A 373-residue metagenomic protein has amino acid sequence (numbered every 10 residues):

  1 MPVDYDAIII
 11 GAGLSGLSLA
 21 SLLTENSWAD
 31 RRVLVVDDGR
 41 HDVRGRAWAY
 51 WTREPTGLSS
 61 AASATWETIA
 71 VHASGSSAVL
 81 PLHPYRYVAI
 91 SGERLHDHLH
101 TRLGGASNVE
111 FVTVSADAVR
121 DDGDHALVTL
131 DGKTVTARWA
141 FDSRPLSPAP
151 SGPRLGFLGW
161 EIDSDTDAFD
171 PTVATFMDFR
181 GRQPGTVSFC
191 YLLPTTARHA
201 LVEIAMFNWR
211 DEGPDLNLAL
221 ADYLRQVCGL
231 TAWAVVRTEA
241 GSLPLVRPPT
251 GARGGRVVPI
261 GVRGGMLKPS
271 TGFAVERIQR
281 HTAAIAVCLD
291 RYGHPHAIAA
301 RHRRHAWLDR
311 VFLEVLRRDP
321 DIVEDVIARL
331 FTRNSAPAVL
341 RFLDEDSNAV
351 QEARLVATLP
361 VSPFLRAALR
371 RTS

Functional and structural regions predicted by a protein language model:
M1-S15, L34: Beta1/beta-strand and adjacent pyrophosphate-binding region of the FAD-binding site in flavoprotein oxidoreductases
A12, L22, R102-A234, V246-T250: Predominantly flavin-linked oxidoreductase catalytic cores and closely associated redox partners
S18, L22-S76, E93-R94, L158 (+1 more regions): N-terminal FAD cofactor-binding segment of flavoenzymes
Y50-V114, A118-D124: A conserved beta-strand/loop capping segment in the N-terminal third of enzymes that catalyze redox or closely related
P184-V187, A240-P259, P269, F312-S335: FAD-binding beta-loop-beta segment adjacent to the flavin cofactor pocket
R210-E239, G255-V258, Q279-R303: Flavin-binding catalytic cores
R263-A284: A conserved FAD-binding loop/helix module that cradles the flavin
A283-S373: C-terminal helical "tail/cap" subdomain of flavin- and related membrane-associated enzymes
